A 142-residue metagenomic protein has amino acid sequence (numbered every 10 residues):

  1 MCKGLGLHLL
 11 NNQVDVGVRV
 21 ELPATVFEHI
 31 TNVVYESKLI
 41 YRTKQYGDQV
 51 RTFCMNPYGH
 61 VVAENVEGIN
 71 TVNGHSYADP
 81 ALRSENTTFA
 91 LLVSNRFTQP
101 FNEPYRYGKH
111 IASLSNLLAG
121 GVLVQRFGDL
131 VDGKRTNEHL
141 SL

Functional and structural regions predicted by a protein language model:
M1-L142: Residues forming the flavin
